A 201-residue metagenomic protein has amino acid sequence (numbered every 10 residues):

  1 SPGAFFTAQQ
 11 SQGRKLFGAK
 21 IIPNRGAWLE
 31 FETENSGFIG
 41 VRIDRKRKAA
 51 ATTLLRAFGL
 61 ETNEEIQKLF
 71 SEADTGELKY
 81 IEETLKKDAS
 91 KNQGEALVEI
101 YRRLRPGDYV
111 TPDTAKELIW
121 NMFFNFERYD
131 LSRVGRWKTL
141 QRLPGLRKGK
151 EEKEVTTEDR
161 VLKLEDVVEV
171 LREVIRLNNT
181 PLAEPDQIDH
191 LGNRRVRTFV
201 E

Functional and structural regions predicted by a protein language model:
S1-V200: N-terminal non-catalytic structural scaffold regions of very large proteins
